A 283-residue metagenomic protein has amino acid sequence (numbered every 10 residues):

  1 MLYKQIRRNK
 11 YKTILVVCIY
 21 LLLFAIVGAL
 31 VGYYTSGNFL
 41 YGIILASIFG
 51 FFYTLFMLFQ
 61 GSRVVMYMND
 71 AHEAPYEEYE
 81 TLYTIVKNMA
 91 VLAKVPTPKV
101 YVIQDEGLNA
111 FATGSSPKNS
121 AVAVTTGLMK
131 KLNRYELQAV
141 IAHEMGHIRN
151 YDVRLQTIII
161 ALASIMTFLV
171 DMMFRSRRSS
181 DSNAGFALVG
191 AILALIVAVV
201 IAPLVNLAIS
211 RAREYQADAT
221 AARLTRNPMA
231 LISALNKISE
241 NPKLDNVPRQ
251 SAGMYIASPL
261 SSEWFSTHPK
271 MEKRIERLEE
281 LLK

Functional and structural regions predicted by a protein language model:
M1-F52: N-terminal low-structure segments adjacent to metalloprotease catalytic domains across cellular compartments
L2-Y3, Y11-C18, F174-A230: Metalloprotease/metallohydrolase-associated module, dominated by Zn2+-dependent proteases
L23, V27-T35, F52-F56, Q60 (+6 more regions): Alpha-helical membrane-inserting segments
Y41-V65, K87, V91, A191-V205: Transmembrane alpha-helices and immediately adjacent membrane-cytoplasm interface residues in multi-pass integral
M57-R154, K243-P248: Peri-catalytic and regulatory segments of divalent metal-dependent proteins
D70-M89, E214-A234, L260: Membrane-cytosol interface motif
V95-N119, S182-N183, A221-K283: Active-site-proximal gating segments in proteases and membrane effectors
M145-A161, M173, M229: Catalytic Zn2+-binding segment of zinc metalloproteases
